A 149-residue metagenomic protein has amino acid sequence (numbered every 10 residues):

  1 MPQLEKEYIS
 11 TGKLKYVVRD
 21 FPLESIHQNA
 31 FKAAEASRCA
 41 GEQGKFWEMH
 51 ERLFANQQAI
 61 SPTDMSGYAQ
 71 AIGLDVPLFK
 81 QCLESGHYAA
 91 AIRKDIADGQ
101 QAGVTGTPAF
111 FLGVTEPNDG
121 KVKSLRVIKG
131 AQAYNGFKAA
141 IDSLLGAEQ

Functional and structural regions predicted by a protein language model:
M1-E7, S66-Q149: C-terminal cap of thioredoxin/glutaredoxin-like
M1-Q70, D142-A147: Structural alpha/beta surface segment adjacent to cysteine/selenocysteine redox centers across thiol/disulfide enzymes
